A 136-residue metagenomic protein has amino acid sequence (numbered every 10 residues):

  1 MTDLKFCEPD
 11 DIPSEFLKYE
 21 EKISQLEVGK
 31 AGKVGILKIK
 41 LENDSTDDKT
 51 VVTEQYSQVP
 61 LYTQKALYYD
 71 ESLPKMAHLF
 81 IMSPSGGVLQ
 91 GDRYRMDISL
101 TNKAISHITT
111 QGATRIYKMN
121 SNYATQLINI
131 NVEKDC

Functional and structural regions predicted by a protein language model:
T2-K33: Terminal domain-initiation and capping elements
E21-C136: Conserved beta-strand/loop scaffold segments within soluble protein domains that form the structured core and edges
